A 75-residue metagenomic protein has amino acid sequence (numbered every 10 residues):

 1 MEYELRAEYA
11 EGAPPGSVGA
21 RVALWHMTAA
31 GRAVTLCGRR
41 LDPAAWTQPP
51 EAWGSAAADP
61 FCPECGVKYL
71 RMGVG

Functional and structural regions predicted by a protein language model:
M1-A29: Short, intrinsically disordered terminal segments enriched in charged and Pro/Gly residues
E2, V34, D59: A residue-level signal for beta-strand positions that form part of recognition/binding surfaces within mature
E11, P15-V18, A30, C37 (+2 more regions): Feature targets compositionally biased, intrinsically disordered low-complexity regions with long contiguous runs
G19-T47: A short, structured beta-strand/loop element
R40-G75: Short, compact, well-ordered microdomains
